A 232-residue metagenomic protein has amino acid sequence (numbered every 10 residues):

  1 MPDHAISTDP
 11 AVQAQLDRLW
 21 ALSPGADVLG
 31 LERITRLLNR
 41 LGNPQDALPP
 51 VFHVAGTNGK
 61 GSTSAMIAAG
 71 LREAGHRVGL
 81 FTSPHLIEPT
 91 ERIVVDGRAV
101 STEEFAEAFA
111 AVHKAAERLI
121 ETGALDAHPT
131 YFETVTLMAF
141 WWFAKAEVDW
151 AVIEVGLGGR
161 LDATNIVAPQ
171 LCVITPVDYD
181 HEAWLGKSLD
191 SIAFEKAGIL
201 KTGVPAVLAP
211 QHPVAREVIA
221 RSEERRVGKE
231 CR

Functional and structural regions predicted by a protein language model:
M1-D27: Charged, amphipathic alpha-helical linker segments immediately N-terminal to NTP-binding catalytic cores
S7, A11, G25, L31 (+6 more regions): ATP-dependent carboxylate-amine ligase catalytic core
A47-P50, V204: Pre-Walker A (Motif I) flank of P-loop NTPase domains
F52-V54: Hydrophobic anchor at the beta1->P-loop junction of P-loop NTPases
T63-M66: Hydrophobic positions on the alpha1 helix immediately C-terminal to the Walker A/P-loop
L119-G123, E147-D149, E154, P169-R232: Acidic, Mg2+-coordinating active-site environments of NTP-dependent enzymes
